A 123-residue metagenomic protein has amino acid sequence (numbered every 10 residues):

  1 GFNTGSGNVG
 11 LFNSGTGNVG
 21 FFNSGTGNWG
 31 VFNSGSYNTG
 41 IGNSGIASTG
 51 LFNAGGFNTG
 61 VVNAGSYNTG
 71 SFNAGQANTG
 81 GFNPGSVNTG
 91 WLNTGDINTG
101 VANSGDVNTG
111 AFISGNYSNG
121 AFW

Functional and structural regions predicted by a protein language model:
G1-W123: Periodic small-residue-enriched repeat registers in elongated scaffold domains
